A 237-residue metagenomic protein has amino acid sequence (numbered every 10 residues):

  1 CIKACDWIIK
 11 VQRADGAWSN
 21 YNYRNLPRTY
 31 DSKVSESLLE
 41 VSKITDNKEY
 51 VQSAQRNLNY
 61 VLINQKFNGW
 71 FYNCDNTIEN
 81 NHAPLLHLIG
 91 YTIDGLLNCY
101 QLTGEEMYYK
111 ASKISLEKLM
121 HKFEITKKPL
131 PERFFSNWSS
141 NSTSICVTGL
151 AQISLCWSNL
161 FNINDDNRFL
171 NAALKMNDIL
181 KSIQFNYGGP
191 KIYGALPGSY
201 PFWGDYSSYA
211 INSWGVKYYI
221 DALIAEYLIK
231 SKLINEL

Functional and structural regions predicted by a protein language model:
C1-L237: Glycan-recognition and catalytic cores of secretory/periplasmic carbohydrate-active enzymes
